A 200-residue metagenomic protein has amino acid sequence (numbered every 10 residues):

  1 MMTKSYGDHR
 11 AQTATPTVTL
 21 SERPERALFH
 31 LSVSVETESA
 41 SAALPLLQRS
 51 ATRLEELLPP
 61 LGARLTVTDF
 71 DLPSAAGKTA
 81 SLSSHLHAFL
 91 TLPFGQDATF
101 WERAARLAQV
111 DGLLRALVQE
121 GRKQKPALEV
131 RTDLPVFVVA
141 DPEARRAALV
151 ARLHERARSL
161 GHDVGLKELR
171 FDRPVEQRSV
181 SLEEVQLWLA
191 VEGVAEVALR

Functional and structural regions predicted by a protein language model:
M1-R158, H162-R200: Short, charged, surface-exposed interaction patches
